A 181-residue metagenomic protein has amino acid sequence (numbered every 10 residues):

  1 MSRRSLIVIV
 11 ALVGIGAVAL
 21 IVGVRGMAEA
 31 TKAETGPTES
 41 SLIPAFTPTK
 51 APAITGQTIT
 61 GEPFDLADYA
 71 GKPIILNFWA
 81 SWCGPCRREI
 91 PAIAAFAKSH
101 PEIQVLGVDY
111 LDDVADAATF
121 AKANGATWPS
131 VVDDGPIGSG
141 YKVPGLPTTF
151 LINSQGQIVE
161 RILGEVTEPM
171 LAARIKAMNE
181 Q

Functional and structural regions predicted by a protein language model:
M1-A53, Q181: N-terminal targeting signals for export/organelle localization
P44-P48, A53-I74: A short beta-strand-turn-helix
T55, D65, W79, L106 (+1 more regions): Conserved Rossmann-like nucleotide-binding pocket used by diverse enzymes that bind dinucleotide cofactors
A70, F78-A95: Conserved redox-active cysteine motifs that mediate thiol-disulfide chemistry, especially di-cysteine Cys-X(1-2)-Cys
G71, T119-T127, V132-E180: Thiol/disulfide oxidoreductase modules built on the thioredoxin-like
I75-L76, V105, T149: Hydrophobic beta-strand anchors of alpha/beta hydrolase catalytic cores
N77, G107-D109, E160-R161: Soluble periplasmic/extracytoplasmic beta-strand elements of cell-envelope proteins
R87-N124, V132-G140: Structural microenvironment flanking redox-active thiols in thiol-disulfide oxidoreductases
